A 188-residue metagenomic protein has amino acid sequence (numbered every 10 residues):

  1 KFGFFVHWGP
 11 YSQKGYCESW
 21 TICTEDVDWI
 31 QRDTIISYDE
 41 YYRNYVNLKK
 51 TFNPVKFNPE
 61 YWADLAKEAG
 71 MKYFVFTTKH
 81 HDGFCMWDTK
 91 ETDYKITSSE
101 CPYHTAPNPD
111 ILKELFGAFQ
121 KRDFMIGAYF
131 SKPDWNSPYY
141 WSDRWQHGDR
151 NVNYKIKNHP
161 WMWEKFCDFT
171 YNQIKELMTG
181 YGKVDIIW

Functional and structural regions predicted by a protein language model:
K1-W188: Mature catalytic domains of secreted/periplasmic carbohydrate-active enzymes
